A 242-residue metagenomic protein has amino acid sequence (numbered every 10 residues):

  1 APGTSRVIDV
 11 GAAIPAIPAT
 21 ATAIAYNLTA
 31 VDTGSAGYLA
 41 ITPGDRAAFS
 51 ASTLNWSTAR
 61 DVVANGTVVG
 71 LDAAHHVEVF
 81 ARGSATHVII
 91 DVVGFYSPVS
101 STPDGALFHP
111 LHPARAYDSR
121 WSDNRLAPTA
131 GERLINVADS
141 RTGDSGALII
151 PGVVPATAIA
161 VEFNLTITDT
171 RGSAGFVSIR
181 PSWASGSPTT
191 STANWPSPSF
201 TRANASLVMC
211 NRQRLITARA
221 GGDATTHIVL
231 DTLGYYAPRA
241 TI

Functional and structural regions predicted by a protein language model:
A1-I242: Short edge beta-strands and adjacent beta->alpha junctions
